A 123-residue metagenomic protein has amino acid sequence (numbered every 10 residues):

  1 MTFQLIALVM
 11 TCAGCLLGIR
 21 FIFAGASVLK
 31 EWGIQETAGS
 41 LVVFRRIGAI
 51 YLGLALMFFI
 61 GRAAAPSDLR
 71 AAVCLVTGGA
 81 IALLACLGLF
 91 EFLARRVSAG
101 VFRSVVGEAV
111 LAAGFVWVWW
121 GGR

Functional and structural regions predicted by a protein language model:
M1-A13, I34: Cytosolic juxtamembrane helix and N-cap/initiation of the first transmembrane helix
L16-R20, S40-A63, L75-L83: Core segments of alpha-helical transmembrane spans in multipass integral membrane proteins
A24-R45: Interfacial loop at the N-terminal end of multi-pass membrane proteins
A26-V28, M57-F59, A82-L93: Transmembrane alpha-helical segments of integral membrane proteins
Q35-G39, R70-V73, V97-G107: Non-cytosolic membrane-interface motifs at loop->transmembrane helix junctions
G53-F58, A113-R123: Hydrophobic alpha-helical transmembrane segments in multi-pass integral membrane proteins
A64-S67, C86-R103, W119-R123: Membrane-helix boundary connector in multi-pass membrane proteins
V73-G88, E108-G114: Hydrophobic alpha-helical membrane segments
